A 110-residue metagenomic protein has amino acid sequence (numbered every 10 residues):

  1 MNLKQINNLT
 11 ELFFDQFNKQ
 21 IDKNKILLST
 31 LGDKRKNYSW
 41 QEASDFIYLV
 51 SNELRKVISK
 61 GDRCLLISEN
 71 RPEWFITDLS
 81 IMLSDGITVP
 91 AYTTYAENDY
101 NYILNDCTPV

Functional and structural regions predicted by a protein language model:
M1-N7, Y38, Y95: Short coil/turn linker and secondary-structure boundary residues
N2-L27, D45: A short N-terminal helical cap/helix-turn-helix that marks the beginning of AMP-binding/adenylate-forming
I26-R71, F75-L79, A96-N101, N105: Conserved AMP-binding/adenylate-forming core of the ANL superfamily
M82: Anion (oxyanion) recognition and catalysis
D85: Structured binding elements
A91-T93: Short beta->alpha connector loops at strand-helix junctions that form conserved, small/polar/Pro-enriched
T108-V110: Proline-aspartate-enriched helix->loop->beta-strand connector
